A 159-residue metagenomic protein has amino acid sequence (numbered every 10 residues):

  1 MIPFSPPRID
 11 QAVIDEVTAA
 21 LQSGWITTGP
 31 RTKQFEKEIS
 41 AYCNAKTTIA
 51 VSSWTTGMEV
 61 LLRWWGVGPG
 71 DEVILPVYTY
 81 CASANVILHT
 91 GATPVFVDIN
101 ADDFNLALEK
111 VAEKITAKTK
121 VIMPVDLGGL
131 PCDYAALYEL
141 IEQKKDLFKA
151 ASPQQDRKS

Functional and structural regions predicted by a protein language model:
M1-I26, P30: N-terminal "arm"/small-domain region of PLP-dependent enzymes with the aminotransferase-like
W25-E72, V86-L88, F96-D98, K145: Phosphate-binding glycine-rich loop
R63, V67-K158: PLP-dependent aminotransferase-like
